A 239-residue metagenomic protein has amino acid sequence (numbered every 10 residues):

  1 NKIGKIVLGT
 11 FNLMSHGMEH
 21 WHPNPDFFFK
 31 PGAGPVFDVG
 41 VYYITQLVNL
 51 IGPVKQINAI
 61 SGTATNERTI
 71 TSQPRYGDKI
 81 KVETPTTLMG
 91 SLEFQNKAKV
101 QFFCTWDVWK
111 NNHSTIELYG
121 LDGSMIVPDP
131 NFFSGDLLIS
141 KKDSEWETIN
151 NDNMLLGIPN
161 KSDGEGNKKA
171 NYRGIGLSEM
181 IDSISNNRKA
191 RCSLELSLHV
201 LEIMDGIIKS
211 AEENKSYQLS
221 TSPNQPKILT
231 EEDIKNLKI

Functional and structural regions predicted by a protein language model:
N1-K81, N214: Predominantly a Rossmann-like dinucleotide-binding segment in NAD(P)-dependent oxidoreductases
I6-G9, A59, Q101-C104, V127-P128: Beta-strand scaffold of nucleotide-dependent catalytic cores
V36-G40, R191-S197: Conserved loop-to-helix N-cap of the C-terminal "lid" that shapes the substrate pocket in Rossmann-like
Y43-I44, L177-S178, M204: A general structural signal for well-ordered alpha-helical segments in protein cores
V54, A98-K99, D122-S124: Structural motif
N66-E83, M89-F94, S114-E195, Y217 (+1 more regions): C-terminal glycine/acidic-rich active-site capping loop/insertion
F103-N112: Glycine-rich phosphate/pyrophosphate-binding beta-alpha loops
S193-T221: A contiguous, mid-protein "functional segment" used to position or interact with cofactors/ions or partner subunits
